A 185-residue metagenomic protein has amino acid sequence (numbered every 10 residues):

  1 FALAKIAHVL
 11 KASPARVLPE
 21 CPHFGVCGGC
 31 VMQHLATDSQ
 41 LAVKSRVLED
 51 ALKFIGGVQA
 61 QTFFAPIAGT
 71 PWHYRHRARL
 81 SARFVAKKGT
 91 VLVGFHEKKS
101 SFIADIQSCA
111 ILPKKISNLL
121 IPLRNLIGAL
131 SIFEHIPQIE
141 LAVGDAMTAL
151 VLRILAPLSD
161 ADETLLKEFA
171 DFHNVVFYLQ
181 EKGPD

Functional and structural regions predicted by a protein language model:
F1-D185: Accessory RNA-recognition modules of RNA-modification enzymes
